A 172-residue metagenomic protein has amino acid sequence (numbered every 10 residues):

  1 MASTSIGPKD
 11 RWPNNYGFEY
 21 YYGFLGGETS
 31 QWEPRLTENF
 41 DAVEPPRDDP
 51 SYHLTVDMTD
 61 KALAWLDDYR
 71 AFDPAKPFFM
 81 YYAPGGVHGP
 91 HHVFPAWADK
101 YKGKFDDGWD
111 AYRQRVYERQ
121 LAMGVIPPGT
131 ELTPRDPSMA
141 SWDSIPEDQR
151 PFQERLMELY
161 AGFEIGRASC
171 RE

Functional and structural regions predicted by a protein language model:
A2-K102, D107, P137-G162: Formylglycine-dependent
F105-R135: Alpha-helical "lid/cap" subdomains adjacent to substrate-binding clefts that gate access and reposition the ligand
A168-E172: Conserved small/polar residues in nucleotide/adenosyl-binding loops
